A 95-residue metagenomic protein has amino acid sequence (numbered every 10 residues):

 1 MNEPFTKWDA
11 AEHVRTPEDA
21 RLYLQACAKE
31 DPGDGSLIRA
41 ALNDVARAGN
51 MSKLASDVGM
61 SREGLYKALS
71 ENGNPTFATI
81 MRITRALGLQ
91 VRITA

Functional and structural regions predicted by a protein language model:
M1-A40: N-terminal flexible/basic segments that precede or flank functional cores
A40-A41, R82: Pre-recognition alpha-helix immediately N-terminal to the DNA-recognition helix within helix-turn-helix or winged-helix
D44-K67: Short alpha-helical DNA-recognition segment
K67-F77: Short, highly charge-biased, low-complexity peptide segments
T76-T94: DNA major-groove recognition helix of helix-turn-helix/homeodomain DNA-binding modules
